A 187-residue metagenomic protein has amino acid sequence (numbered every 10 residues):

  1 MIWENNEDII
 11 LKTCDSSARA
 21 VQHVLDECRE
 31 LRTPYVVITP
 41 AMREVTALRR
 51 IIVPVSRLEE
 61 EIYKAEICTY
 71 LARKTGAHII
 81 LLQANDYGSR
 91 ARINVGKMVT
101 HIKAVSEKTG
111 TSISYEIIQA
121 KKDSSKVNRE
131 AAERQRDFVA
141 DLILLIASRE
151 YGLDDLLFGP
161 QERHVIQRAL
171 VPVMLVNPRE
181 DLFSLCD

Functional and structural regions predicted by a protein language model:
M1-D26, E30, T109-I143, S148-L153 (+5 more regions): Structural beta-alpha unit
W3, D8-T69, R73-K74, I80-L82 (+1 more regions): Intrinsically disordered or low-complexity boundary/linker segments at protein termini and domain junctions
D15-S16, E59, N85-R90, A120-K122: Short histidine/acidic/glycine/proline-rich micro-motifs that form metal- and phosphate-coordinating active-site loops
L31-P34, I93-M98, S125-R129: Short acidic/polar alpha-helix capping motifs at helix-coil junctions
V53-P54, D86-G88, E116-I117, A147-S148: A short, structure-level motif marking secondary-structure boundaries and short turns
V53-V55, K97-T100, E162-R163: Short, hinge-like loop/turn segments at secondary-structure boundaries
E59-I62, G96, K121-S125, L156: Conserved phosphate-coordination/catalytic loops
E61-T111: Redox- and metal-dependent alpha/beta enzyme cores, enriched for Fe-S-associated oxidoreductases and cofactor-handling
